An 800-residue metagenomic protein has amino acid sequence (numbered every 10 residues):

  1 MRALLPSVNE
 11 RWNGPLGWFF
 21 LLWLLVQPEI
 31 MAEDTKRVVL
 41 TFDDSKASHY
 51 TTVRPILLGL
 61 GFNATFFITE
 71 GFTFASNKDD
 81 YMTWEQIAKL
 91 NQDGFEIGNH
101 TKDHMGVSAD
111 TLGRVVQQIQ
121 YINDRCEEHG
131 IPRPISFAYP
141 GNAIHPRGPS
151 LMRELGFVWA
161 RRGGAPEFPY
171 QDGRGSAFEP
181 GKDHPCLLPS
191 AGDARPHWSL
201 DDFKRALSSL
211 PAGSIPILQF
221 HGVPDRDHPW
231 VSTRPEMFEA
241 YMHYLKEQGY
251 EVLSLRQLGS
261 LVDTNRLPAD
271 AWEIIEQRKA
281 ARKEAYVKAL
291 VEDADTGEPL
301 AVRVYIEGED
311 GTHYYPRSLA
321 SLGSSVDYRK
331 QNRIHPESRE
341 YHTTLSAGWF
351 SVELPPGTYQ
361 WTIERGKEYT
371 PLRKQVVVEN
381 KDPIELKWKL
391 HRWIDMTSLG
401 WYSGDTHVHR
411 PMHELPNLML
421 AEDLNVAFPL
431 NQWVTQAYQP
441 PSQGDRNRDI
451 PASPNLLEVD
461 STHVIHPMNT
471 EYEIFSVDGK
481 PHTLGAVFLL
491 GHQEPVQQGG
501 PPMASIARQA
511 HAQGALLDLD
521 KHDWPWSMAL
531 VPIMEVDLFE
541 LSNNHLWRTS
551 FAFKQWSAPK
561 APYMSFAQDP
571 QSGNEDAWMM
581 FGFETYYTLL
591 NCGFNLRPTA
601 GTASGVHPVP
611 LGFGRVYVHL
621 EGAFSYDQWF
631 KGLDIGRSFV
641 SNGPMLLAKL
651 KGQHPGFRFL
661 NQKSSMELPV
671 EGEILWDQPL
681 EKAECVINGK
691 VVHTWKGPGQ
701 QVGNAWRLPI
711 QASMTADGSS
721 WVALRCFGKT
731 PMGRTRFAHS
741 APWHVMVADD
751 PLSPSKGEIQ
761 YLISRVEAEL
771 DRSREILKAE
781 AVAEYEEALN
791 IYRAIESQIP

Functional and structural regions predicted by a protein language model:
P15-Q27: Bacterial N-terminal signal peptides
K36-V38, L58-G148, R153-V158, G164-R174 (+2 more regions): Metal-dependent polysaccharide deacetylase catalytic core of the NodB/CE4 family, i.e., the active-site-bearing domain
H49-P55, T73-D93, Q118-Y121, H145-P149 (+9 more regions): Alpha-helical scaffolding within the catalytic cores of extracellular/periplasmic polymer-degrading hydrolases
A64, T69, F74, E127 (+6 more regions): C-terminal domain-boundary segment and adjacent tail
I97-H104, W401-P411, T602-S604, L724: Histidine-centered catalytic micro-motifs
R278-Y286, E292-T312, R317-L322, V326-V352 (+5 more regions): C-terminal functional module detector
V302-R303, E307-E309, Y314-Y315, M396-T483 (+3 more regions): Conserved, compact domain cores that house catalytic/ligand-binding motifs in diverse enzymes and effector modules
L484, F488-G612, P669-E671, W676-Q701 (+1 more regions): Domain-core and long-helix interface of multi-subunit machines
